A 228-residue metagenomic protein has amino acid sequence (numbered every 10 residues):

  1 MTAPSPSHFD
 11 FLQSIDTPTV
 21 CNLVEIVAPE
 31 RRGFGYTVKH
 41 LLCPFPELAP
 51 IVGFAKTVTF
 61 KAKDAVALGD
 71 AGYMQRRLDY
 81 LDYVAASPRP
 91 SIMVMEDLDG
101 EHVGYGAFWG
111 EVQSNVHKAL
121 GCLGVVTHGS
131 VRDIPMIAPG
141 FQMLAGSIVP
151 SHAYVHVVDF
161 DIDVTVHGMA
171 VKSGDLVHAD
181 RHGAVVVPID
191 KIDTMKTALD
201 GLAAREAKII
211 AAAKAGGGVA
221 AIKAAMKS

Functional and structural regions predicted by a protein language model:
M1-S87, A211-G217, A224-K227: Intrinsically disordered, low-complexity regions enriched in acidic/Ser/Thr/Pro/Gln residues
Q13-C21, I51, G106, G110 (+4 more regions): Generic structural signal for well-ordered, non-membrane alpha-helical segments in soluble metabolic enzymes
V24, H117, D175-V177: Buried hydrophobic positions in well-ordered alpha/beta secondary-structure cores of metabolic enzymes
F34-Y36, V94-E96, V125-G129, M143-A145 (+1 more regions): General beta-strand structural signal in soluble alpha/beta enzymes
D82-T127: Extracellular/luminal Protease-associated
S114-P135, G140-V149: Ligand/cofactor pocket segment of small-molecule handling proteins
G146-I222: Acidic, glycine-rich flexible loop/linker segments
